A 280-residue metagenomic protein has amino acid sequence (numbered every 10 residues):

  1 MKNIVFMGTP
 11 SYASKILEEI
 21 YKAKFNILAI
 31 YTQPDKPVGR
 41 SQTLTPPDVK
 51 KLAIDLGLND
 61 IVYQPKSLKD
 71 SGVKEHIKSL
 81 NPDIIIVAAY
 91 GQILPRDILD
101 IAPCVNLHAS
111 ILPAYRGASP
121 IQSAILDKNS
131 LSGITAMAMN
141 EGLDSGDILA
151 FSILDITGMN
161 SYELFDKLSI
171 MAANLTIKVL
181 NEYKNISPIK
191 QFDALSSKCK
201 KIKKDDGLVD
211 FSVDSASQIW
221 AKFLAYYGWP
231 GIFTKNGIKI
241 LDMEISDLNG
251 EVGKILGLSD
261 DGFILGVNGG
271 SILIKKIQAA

Functional and structural regions predicted by a protein language model:
M1-G228, G257-A280: One-carbon transfer enzymes
A136, G231-N236: Short conserved beta-strand and strand-loop elements enriched in small hydrophobics with frequent Asp/Gly
E244-D260: A conserved acidic, glycine/proline-rich C-terminal tail/linker
